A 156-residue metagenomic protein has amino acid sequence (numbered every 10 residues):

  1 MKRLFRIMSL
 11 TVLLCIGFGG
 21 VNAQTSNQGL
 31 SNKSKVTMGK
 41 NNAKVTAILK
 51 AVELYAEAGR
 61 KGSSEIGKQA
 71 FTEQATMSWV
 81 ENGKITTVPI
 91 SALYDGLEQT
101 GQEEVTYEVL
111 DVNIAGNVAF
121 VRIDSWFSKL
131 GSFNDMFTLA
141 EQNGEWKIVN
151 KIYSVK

Functional and structural regions predicted by a protein language model:
M1-L30: Bacterial Sec-dependent N-terminal signal peptides
A23-K61, Q69, E73: Short, low-complexity N-terminal intrinsically disordered segments enriched in polar/charged residues
A47, V80, T87-G131: Surface-exposed, charged secondary-structure patches
Y55, G67, A75, V121 (+1 more regions): Hydrophobic pocket/interface hotspot
A70-T76, G83-K84: Acidic helix-start/capping segments at beta-turn-to-alpha-helix junctions
F71, E81, N113, D124-F127 (+2 more regions): A mature extracytoplasmic/lumenal domain signature
E73, N117, G144-E145: Beta-strand-connecting loop/turn residues
S132-K156: Short beta-strand edge/turn micro-motifs at domain boundaries
